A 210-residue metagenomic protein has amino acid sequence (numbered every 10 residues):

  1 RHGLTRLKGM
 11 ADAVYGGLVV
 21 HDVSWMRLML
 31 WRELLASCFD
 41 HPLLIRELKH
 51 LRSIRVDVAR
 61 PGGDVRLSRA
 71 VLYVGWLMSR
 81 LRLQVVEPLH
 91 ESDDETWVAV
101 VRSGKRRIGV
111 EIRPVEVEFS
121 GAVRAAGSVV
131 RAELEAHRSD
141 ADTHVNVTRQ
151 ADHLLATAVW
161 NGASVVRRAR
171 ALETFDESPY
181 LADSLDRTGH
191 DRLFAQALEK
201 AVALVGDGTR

Functional and structural regions predicted by a protein language model:
R1-K49, A141-R210: Extended, well-ordered protein cores
L28-V100: ATP/pyrophosphate-binding catalytic subdomain of soluble kinases
P61-V65, R106-V110, H137-T148: Short, surface-exposed beta-strand/loop "edge" segments at domain boundaries and coil↔beta transitions
G75, L83, V130, A141-T143: Compositionally biased accessory segments in Actinobacterial proteins
P88-E118: Short, structured protein-protein interaction patches enriched in aromatics and acidic/basic residues, typified by
R102, R113, E135-H137, T148-Q150 (+1 more regions): A structural detector for beta-sheet-dominated domains
E116-R124, S128: Flexible loop/N-cap segments at domain edges
G127-A136: Short, hydrophobic/proline-enriched secondary-structure or compact coil segments at domain edges
